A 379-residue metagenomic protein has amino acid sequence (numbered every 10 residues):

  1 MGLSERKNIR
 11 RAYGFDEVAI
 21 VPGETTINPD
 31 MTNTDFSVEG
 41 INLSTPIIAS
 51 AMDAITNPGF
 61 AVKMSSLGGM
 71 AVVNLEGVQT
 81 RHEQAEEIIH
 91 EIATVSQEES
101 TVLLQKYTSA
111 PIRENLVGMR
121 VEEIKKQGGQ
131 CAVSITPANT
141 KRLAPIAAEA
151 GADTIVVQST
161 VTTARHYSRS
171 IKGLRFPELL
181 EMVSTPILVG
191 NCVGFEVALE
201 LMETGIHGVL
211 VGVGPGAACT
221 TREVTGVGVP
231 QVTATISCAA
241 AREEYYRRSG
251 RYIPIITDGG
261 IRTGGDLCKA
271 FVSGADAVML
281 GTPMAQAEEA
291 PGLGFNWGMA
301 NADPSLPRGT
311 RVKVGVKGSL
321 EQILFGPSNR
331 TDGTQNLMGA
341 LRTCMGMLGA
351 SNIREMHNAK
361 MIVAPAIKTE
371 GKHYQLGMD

Functional and structural regions predicted by a protein language model:
M1-E24, Y107-E122, S184, G226-T257 (+1 more regions): Alpha/beta catalytic cores of nucleotide-metabolism and tRNA/nucleoside-modifying enzymes
M1-R248, P254, M284: Active-site entrance/lid segments in N-terminal catalytic domains of soluble metabolic enzymes
